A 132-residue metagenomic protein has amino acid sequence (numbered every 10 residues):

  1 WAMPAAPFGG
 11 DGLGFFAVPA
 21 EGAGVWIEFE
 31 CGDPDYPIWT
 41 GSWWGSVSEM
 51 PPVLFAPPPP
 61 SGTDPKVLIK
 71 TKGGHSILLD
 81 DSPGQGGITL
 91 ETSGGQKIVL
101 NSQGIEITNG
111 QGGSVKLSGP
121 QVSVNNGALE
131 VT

Functional and structural regions predicted by a protein language model:
W1-L117: Hydrophobic packing positions characteristic of elongated beta-solenoid/beta-helix-type spike/fiber shafts
V115-T132: C-terminal, disordered and strongly charge-biased linear tails with low hydrophobicity
